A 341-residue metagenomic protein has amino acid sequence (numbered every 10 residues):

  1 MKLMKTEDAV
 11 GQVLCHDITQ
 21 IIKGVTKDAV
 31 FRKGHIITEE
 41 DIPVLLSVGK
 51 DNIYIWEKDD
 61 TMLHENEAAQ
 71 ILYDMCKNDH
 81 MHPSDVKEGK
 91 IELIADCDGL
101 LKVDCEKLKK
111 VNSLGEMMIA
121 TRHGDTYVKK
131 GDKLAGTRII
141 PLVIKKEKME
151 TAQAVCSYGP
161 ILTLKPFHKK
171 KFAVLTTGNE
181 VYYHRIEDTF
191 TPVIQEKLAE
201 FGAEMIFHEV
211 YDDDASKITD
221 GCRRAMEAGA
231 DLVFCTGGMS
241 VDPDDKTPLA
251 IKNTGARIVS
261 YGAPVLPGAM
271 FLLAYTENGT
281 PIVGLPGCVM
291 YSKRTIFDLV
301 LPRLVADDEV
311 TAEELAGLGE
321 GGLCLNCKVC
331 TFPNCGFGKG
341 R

Functional and structural regions predicted by a protein language model:
M1-E88: Short, low-complexity N-terminal leaders and the immediately following helix N-cap/first helix
E7-G11, A29, P83-V86, T126-V128 (+4 more regions): Solvent-exposed alpha-helices and their adjacent loops that cap or buttress functional pockets in soluble metabolic
A29, D85, L100-M118, T126-K129 (+1 more regions): C-terminal terminal segments
R32, T38, H123, Y127-K130 (+1 more regions): Residue-level recognition of short, solvent-exposed, well-ordered loop/turn junctions that link secondary-structure
I55-W56, M81-V86, I144-E147, E204-H208 (+1 more regions): Flexible, glycine/charged-enriched surface loops at secondary-structure junctions
D59-F167: Extended, charged alpha/beta regions that create polyanion-binding interfaces
Y158-D213, K217: Glycine-rich phosphate/diphosphate-binding loop of Rossmann-like nucleotide-binding domains
N179, I206-G338: Short glycine/threonine-rich loop/turn motifs
